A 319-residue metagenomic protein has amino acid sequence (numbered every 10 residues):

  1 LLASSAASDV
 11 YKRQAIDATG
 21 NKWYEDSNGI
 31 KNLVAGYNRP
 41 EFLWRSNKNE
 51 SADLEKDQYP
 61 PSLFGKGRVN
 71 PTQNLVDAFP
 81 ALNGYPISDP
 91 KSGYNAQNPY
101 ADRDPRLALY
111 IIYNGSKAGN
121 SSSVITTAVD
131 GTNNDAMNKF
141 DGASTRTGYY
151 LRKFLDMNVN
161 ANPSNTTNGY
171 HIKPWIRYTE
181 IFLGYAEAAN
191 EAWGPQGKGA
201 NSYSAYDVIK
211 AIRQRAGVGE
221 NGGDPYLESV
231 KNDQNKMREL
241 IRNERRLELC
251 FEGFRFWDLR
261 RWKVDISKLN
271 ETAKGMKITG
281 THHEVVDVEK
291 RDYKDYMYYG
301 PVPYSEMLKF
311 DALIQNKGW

Functional and structural regions predicted by a protein language model:
L1, S5-W319: Acidic/polar-rich alpha-helix caps and helix-coil junctions
